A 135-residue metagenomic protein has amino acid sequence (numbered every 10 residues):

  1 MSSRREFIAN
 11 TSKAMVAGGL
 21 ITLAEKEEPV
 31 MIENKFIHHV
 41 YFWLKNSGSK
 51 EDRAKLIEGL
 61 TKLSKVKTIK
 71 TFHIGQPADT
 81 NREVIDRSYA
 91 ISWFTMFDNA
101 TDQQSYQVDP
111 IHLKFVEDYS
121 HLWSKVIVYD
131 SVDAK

Functional and structural regions predicted by a protein language model:
M1-M15: N-terminal secretory signal peptides and thylakoid transit peptides that target proteins across membranes
N10, I32-E33, V132: Aromatic-rich, lipid-facing transmembrane alpha helices and their immediate juxtamembrane interface loops in integral
T22-E28, T61-A90, H121, V128-D133: Short, glycine- and small/hydrophobic-rich beta-strand elements in well-ordered beta-sheets
T22-E51: C-terminal segment of N-terminal export signals and the immediately downstream linker at the start of the mature
N34-L44, G75, R82-Q107: Short, well-ordered beta-strand segments in beta-rich or mixed alpha/beta enzyme and ligand-binding folds
G48-I74, V108-S120: Short amphipathic alpha-helical segments
T95-A134: Surface-exposed, polar helix/loop patches in the mature regions of secreted/periplasmic/lumenal proteins that form
